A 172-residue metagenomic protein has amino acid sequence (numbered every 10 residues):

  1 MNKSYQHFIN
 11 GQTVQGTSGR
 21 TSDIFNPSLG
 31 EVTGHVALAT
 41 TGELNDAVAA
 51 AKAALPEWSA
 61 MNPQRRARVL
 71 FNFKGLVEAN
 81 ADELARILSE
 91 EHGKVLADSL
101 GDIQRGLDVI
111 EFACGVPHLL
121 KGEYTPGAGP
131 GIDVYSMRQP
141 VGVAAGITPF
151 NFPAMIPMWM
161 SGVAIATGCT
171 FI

Functional and structural regions predicted by a protein language model:
M1-S28: Hydrophobic face of amphipathic alpha-helices that form TPR/SEL1-like repeat modules and related alpha-solenoid
H7, Q15, S89, E111 (+5 more regions): Short glycine- and Lys/Arg-enriched binding-loop motifs that mark or flank ligand-binding interfaces
G16, D98, P153-I156: Secondary-structure boundary/capping motif
E31-L120: Glycine-rich loop-to-alpha-helix module at the N-terminal edge of alpha/beta enzyme cores
E123-I172: Conserved small-residue-rich beta-alpha loop and adjacent elements that most often cradle the phosphate/pyrophosphate
